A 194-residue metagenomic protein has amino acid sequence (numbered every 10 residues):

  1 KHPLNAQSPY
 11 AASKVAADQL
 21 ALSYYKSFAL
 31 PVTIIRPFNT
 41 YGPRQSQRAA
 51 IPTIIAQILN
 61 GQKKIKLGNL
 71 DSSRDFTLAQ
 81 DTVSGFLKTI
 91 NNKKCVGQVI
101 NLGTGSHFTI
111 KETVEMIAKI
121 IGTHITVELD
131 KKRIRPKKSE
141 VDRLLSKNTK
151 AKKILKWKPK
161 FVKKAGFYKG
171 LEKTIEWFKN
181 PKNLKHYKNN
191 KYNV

Functional and structural regions predicted by a protein language model:
K1-I34, N39-Y41, Q45-Q47: Catalytic helix-loop patch of NAD(P)-dependent Rossmann-fold dehydrogenases
Q7, Q19, Q45-Q47, Q57 (+3 more regions): Residue-identity detector for glutamine
A16, L20, Y24, T53-I54 (+2 more regions): Hydrophobic alpha-helix immediately C-terminal to the catalytic Tyr-X-X-X-Lys motif of short-chain
K26, N39-G42, A56, S72 (+1 more regions): Active-site micro-motifs of SAM-dependent methyltransferase domains
P52, L59-V194: C-terminal substrate-binding subdomain of Rossmann-fold SDR/epimerase-dehydratase oxidoreductases
